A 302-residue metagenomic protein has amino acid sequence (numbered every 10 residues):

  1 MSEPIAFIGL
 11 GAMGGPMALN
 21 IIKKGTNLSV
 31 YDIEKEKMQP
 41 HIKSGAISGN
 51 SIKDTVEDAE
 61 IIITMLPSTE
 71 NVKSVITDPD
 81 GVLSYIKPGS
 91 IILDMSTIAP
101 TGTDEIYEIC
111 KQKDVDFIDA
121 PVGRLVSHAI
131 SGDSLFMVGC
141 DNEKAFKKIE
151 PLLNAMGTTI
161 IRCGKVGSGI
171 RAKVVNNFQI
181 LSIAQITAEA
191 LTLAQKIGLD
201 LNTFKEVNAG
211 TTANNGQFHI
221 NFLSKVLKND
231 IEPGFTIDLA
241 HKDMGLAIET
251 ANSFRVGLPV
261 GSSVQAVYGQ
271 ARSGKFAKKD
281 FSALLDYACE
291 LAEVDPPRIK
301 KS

Functional and structural regions predicted by a protein language model:
M1-T64, Y85, S90, R162 (+1 more regions): NAD(P)+-binding Rossmann beta1-loop-alpha1 motif at the extreme N-terminus of oxidoreductases
I5, I98-F178: Rossmann-fold dinucleotide-binding core
M17-A18, I106, L152, L193: Hydrophobic residues within alpha-helices that form the first helical element adjacent to the glycine-rich loop
L28, S48, D116-I118, I160 (+2 more regions): Hydrophobic beta-strand scaffold residues
I52-D116: Rossmann-fold NAD(P) dinucleotide-binding segment
S168-L291: Helical "substrate-binding/catalytic lid" subdomain of Rossmann-like NAD(P)-dependent dehydrogenases/reductases
